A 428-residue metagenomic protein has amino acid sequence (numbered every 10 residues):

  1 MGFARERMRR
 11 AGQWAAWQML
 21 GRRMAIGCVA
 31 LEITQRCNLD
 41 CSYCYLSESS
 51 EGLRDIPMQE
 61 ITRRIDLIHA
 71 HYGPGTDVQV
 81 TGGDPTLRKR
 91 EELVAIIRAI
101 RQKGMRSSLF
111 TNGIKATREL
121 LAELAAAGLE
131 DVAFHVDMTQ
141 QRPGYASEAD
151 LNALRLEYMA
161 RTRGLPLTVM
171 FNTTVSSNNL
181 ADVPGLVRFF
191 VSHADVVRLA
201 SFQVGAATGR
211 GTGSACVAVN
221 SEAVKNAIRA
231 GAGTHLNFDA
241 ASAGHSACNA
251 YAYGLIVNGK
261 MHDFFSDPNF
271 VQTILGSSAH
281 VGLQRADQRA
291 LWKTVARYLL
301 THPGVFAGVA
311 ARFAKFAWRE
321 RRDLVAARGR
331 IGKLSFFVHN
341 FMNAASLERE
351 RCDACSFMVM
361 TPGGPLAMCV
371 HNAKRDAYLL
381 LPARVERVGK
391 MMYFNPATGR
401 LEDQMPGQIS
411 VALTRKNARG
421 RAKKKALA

Functional and structural regions predicted by a protein language model:
M1-G21, N258-A428: Radical SAM enzyme core and accessory elements
F3-A122: Conserved alpha-helical substructure of the radical SAM core
C37, C41-C44, C248, C352-C355 (+1 more regions): Disulfide-bonded cysteines in secreted/extracellular proteins and peptides
S47-E51, M138-R142, A207-T208: A short, flexible beta-alpha/helix-coil linker loop
T62-Q79, K89-V204: Radical SAM/AdoMet-radical enzyme domain recognition
T139, S176, G205-A207, G364 (+1 more regions): Short, solvent-exposed loop/turn segments at secondary-structure junctions
R142-A153, M159-A160, G164-G329: Radical SAM enzyme [4Fe-4S]-AdoMet core and its adjacent flexible, acidic and glycine-rich loops/tails across
